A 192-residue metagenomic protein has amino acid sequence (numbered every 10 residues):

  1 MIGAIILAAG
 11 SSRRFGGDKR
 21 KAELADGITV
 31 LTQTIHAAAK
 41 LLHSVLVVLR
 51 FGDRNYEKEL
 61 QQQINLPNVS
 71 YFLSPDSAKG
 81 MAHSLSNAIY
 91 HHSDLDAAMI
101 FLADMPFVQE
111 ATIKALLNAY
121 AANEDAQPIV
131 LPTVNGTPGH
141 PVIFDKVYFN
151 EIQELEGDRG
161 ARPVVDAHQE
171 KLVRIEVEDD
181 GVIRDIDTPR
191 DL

Functional and structural regions predicted by a protein language model:
M1, N150, E154-L192: Conserved alpha/beta core of the MobA/IspD/sugar-nucleotide pyrophosphorylase nucleotidyltransferase superfamily
M1-G3, N65, A122-D125, P189-L192: SAM-dependent methyltransferases
M1-R54: N-terminal glycine-rich phosphate-binding loop and ensuing alpha1 helix
G10, D104, T188: Active-site glycine-centered loops adjacent to acidic/histidine catalytic or metal-binding residues that shape
F15-A25, T29, F51, F72-H83 (+6 more regions): Residues at secondary-structure transition points
R20, N68-S70, P128, K171-V173: Conserved beta-strand segments of alpha/beta enzyme cores
L31-A97, E110-A111: Conserved N-terminal catalytic core of the sugar/cofactor nucleotidyltransferase
A78-K146, N150: Conserved beta-loop-beta/alpha segment of the NTase-like Rossmann-fold superfamily that binds/positions NTPs
